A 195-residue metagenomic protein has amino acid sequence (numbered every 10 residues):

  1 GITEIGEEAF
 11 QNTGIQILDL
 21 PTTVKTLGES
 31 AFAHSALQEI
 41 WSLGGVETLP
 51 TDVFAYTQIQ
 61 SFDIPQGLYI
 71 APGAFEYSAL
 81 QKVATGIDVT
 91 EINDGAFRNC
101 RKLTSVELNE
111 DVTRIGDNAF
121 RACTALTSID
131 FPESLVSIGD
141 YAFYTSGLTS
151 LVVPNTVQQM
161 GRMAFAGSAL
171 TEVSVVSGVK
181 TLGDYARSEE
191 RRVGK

Functional and structural regions predicted by a protein language model:
G1-E4, T13-T26, A36-T48, Y56-Y69 (+6 more regions): Structural signature of tandem-repeat unit edges
G6-A9, G28-A31, P50-V53, A71-A74 (+5 more regions): Consensus positions within tandem repeat domains that build extended binding/scaffold surfaces
